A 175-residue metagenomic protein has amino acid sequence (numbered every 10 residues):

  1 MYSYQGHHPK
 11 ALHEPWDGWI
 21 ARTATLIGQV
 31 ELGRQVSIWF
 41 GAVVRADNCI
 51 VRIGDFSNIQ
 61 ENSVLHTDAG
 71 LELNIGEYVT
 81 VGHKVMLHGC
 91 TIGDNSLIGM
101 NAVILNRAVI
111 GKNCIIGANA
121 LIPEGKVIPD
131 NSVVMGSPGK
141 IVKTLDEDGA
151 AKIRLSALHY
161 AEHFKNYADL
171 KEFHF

Functional and structural regions predicted by a protein language model:
M1-P15, D47, D55, E61-S63 (+2 more regions): Glycine-rich hexapeptide-repeat left-handed beta-helix
P9, H13-N58, N62-T67: A positional/architectural concept
L26-G28, R34, A69, H88 (+2 more regions): Short, conserved secondary-structure segments in the cores of folded domains
Q35, W39, D68, R107 (+1 more regions): Amphipathic, positively biased hydrophobic alpha-helical segments used for protein targeting and membrane insertion
E72: A conserved beta-turn-beta hairpin within the catalytic core of GNAT-like acetyltransferases that forms part
